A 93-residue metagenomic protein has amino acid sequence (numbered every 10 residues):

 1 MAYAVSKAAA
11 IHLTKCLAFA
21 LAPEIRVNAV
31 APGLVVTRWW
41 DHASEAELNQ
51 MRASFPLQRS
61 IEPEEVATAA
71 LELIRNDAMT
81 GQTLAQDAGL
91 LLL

Functional and structural regions predicted by a protein language model:
Y3, I11: Catalytic tyrosine of NAD(P)H-dependent dehydrogenase/reductases that use a Tyr as the general acid/base
S6, T14: Active-site helix of classical SDR
A18-P23: Alpha-helical segment proximal to the catalytic Tyr-Lys
R26-N28: Structural signature of beta-strand start/N-cap positions in the alpha/beta core of ABC transporter nucleotide-binding
A31-H42: Short, flexible catalytic-loop segment of classical short-chain dehydrogenase/reductase
A46-E65: Catalytic Tyr-x(3-8)-Lys segment
E62-Q86, L91: C-terminal substrate-recognition "lid" of short-chain dehydrogenase/reductases
